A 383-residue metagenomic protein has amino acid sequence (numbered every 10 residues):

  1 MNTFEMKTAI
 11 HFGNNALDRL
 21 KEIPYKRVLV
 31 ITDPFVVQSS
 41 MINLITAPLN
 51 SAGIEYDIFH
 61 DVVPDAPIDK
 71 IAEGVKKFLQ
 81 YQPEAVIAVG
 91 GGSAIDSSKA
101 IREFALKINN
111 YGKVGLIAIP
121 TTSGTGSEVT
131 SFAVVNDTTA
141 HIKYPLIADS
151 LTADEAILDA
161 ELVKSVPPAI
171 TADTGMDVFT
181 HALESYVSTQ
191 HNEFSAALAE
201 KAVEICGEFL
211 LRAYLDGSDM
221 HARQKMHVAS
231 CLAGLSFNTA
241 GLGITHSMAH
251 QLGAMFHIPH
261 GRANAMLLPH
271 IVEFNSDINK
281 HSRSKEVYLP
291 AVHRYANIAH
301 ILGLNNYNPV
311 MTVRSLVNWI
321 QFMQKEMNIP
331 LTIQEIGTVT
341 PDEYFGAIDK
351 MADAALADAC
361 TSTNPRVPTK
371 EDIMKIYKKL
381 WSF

Functional and structural regions predicted by a protein language model:
M1-A85, I333: ATP/NTP phosphate-donor binding region
N14, Q38-M41, I68-I71, S93-A100 (+2 more regions): Short glycine/serine/threonine-rich phosphate/pyrophosphate-binding segments that cradle anionic phosphate groups
F78-T121: A short, small-residue-rich loop immediately preceding and capping a beta-strand
L106-E193, P290-N297: A glycine/threonine-rich phosphate-anchoring loop and its flanking beta-alpha core in nucleotide/phosphate-binding
A172-L232, S236: C-terminal and late-domain segments of enzyme folds
I258, R262-G346: Gly/Pro-rich interdomain helix-loop hinge
D342-F383: Short, amphipathic C-terminal "tail helix"
